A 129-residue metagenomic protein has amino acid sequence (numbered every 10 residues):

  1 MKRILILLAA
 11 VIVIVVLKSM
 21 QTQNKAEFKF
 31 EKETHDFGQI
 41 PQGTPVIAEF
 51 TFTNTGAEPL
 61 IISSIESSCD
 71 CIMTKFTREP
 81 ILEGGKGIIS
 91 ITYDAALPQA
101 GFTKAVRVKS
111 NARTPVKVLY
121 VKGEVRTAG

Functional and structural regions predicted by a protein language model:
M1-I4: Positively charged n-region of N-terminal signal peptides that target proteins for export
L8-V15: Bacterial N-terminal signal peptides
V15-P45, T51, A57, R113-G129: Long, low-complexity ectodomains and other extracytoplasmic segments of secretory-pathway proteins
A57-I88: Surface-exposed binding patches on compact interaction domains or structured appendages
S90-Y93, T103-A105: Ligand-binding face of N-terminal immunoglobulin V-set domains in extracellular IgSF glycoproteins
D94-A100, N111: Short, surface-exposed loop/turn segments at beta-strand-coil junctions that are enriched for proline with nearby
